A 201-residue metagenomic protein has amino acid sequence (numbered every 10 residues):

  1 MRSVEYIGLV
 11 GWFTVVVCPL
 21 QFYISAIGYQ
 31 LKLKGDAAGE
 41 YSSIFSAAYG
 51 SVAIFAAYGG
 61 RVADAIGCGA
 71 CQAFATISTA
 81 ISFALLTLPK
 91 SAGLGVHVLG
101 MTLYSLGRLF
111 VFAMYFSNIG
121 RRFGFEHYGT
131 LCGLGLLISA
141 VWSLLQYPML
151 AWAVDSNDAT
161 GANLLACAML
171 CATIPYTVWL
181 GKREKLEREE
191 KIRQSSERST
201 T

Functional and structural regions predicted by a protein language model:
R2-A56, F112, Q146-Y147: Extracytoplasmic gate region of multi-pass secondary transporters
I27, L31, R108-F125: Intracellular juxtamembrane helix-capping segments at the cytosolic ends of symmetry-related transmembrane helices
L31-K32, V62-A63, M149-D158: Interfacial helix-cap and linker-helix signal at transmembrane-aqueous boundaries of multi-pass secondary transporters
I54-C68, V154: Helix-to-loop junctions at the C-terminal end of transmembrane segments in multipass secondary transporters
I77-S91: C-terminal ends and interior cores of transmembrane alpha-helices in multi-pass membrane transporters/permeases
G95-F110: Hydrophobic core of transmembrane alpha-helices in multi-pass small-molecule transporters, especially MFS/SLC-type
F125-V154: A late C-terminal transmembrane helix in Major Facilitator Superfamily
A140-V141, L145, A159, L165-R193: Multi-pass alpha-helical transporter architecture, strongest for 12-TM Major Facilitator/SLC carriers used
